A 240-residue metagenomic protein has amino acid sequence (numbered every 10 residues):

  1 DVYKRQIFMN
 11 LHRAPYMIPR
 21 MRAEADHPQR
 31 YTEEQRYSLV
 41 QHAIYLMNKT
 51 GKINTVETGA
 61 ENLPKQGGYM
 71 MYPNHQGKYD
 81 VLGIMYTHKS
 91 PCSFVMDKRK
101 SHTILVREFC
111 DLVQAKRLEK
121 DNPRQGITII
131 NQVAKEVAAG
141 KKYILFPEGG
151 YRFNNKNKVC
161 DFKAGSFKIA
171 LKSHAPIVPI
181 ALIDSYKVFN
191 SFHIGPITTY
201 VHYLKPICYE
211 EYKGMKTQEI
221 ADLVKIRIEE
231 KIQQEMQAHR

Functional and structural regions predicted by a protein language model:
D1-Y3: Short, small-residue-biased leader/transition segments that mark boundaries at the very start of proteins
Y16-E24, R36, K65-P123: Catalytic core of membrane glycerolipid acyltransferases/transacylases, capturing the structured, soluble-facing
Y31, R36-H75: Helix-to-loop junction immediately C-terminal to a conserved catalytic motif
L39-A43, V106-F109, S166: Hydrophobic alpha-helical segments of integral membrane proteins, encompassing both true transmembrane helices
V56, G77, H102, G126-I130 (+1 more regions): Amphipathic coiled-coil/heptad-repeat helices and related helical stalk/stem segments that mediate oligomerization
I127-R240: Non-catalytic C-terminal accessory region of glycerolipid acyltransferases and related lyso-lipid remodeling enzymes
